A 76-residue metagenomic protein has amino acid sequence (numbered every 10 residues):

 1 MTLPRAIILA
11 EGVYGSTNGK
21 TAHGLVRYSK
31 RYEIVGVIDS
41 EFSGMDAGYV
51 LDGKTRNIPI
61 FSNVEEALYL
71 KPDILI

Functional and structural regions predicted by a protein language model:
M1-R31: N-terminal phosphate-binding or glycine-rich loops at protein starts, especially the Walker A/P-loop of NTPases
L3, S43-A47, N57: A glycine-biased structural micro-motif
A10-G12, I38-E41, N63-V64: Fold-independent oxyanion-binding glycine-rich loops and adjacent beta-strand/coil segments at enzyme active sites
K30-L51: NAD(P)-binding Rossmann-fold cofactor-contacting core
L51-Y69: Glycine-rich, highly charged phosphate/nucleotide-binding loops
K71-D73: Proline-aspartate-enriched helix->loop->beta-strand connector
I76: N-terminal Rossmann-like NAD(P) cofactor-binding module of classical short-chain dehydrogenase/reductase
